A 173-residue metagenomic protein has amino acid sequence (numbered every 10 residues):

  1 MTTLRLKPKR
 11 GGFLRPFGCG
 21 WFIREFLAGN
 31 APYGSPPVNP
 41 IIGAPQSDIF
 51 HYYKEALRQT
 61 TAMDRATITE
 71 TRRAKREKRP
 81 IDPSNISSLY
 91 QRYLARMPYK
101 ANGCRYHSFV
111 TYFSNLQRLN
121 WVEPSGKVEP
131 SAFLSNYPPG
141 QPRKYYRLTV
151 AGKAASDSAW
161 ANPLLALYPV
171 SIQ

Functional and structural regions predicted by a protein language model:
M1-S84: Short alpha-helical segments that sit at the start of domains
R15, C19, A101, R105 (+1 more regions): Residue-level marker of regulatory loop/turn positions in helix-turn-helix DNA-binding domains and in histidine
E25, H51, T111, A154-S158 (+1 more regions): Charged/polar, solvent-exposed surface patches and flexible loops
R79-H107: Intrinsically disordered, low-complexity acidic Ser/Thr-rich regulatory segments
A101-G126: Short amphipathic alpha-helical interaction segments
G126-K127, A166: Residue-level detector of family-conserved "landmark" positions at structurally sensitive sites
K127-D157: Short, cationic-aromatic polyanion-contact patches
R147-Q173: Amphipathic alpha-helical dimerization/coiled-coil segments that flank or bridge DNA-binding/regulatory modules
